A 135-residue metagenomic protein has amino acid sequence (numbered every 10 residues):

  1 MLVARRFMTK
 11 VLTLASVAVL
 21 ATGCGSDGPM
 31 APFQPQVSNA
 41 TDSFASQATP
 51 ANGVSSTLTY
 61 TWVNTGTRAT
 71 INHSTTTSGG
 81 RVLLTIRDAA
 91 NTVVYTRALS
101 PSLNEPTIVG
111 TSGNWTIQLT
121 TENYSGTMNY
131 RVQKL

Functional and structural regions predicted by a protein language model:
M1-S26: Sec-dependent bacterial lipoprotein signal peptides
S26-V63: Transition segment at domain starts
T41-S46, A90-A98: Surface-exposed loop/edge segments in extracytoplasmic proteins
Y60, L103-V109: Exposed aromatic-hydrophobic patches
T61-G79: Beta-rich globular "head" domains
T67-I71, T107-S125: Noncatalytic modules at the cell exterior or secretory-pathway interfaces, chiefly beta-strand-rich lectin/adhesion
G79-T96, Q133: Short, surface-exposed beta-strand/strand-loop-strand elements in extracellular ectodomains
V82, T120-L135: Edge beta-strands of jelly-roll/beta-sandwich modules across compartments, strongly enriched in secreted/luminal
